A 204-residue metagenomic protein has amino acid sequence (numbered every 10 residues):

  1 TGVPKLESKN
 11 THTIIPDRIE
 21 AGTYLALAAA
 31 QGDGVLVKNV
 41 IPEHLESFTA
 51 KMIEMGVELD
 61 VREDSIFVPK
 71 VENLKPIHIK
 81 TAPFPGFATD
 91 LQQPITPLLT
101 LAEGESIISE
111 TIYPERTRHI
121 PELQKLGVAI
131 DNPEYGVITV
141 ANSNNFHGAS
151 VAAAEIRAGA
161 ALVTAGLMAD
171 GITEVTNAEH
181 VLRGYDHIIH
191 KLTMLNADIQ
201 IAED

Functional and structural regions predicted by a protein language model:
T1-D204: Short, structured segments at the rim of ligand-binding sites
